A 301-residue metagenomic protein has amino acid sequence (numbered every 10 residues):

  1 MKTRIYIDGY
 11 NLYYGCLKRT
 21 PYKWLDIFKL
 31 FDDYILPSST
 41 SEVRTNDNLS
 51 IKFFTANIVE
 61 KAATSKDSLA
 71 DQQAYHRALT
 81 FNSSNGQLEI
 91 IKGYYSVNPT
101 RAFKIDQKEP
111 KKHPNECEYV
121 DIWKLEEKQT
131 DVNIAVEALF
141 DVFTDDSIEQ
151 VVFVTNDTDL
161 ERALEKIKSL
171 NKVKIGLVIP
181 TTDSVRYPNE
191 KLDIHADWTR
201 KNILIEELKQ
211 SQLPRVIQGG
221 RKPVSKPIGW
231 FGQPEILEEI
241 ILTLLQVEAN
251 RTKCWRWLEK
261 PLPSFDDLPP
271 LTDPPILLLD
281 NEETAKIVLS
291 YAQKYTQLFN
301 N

Functional and structural regions predicted by a protein language model:
M1-P110, Y119-K124, L170, K174 (+1 more regions): Domain-level signal for Mg2+-assisted phosphodiester chemistry and nucleotide/NA-binding surfaces in nucleic-acid
S96-L278, E282-N301: Nuclease catalytic cores that cleave nucleic-acid phosphodiester bonds, predominantly acidic two-metal-ion
